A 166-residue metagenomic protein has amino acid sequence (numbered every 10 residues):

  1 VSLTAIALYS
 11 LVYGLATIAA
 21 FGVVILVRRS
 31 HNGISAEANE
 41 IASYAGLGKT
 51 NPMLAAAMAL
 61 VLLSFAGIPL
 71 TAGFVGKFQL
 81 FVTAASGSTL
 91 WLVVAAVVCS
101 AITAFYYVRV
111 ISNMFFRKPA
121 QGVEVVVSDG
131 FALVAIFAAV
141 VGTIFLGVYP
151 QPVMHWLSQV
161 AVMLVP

Functional and structural regions predicted by a protein language model:
V1-P166: Alpha-helical transmembrane segments of multi-pass membrane proteins predominantly involved in bioenergetics
